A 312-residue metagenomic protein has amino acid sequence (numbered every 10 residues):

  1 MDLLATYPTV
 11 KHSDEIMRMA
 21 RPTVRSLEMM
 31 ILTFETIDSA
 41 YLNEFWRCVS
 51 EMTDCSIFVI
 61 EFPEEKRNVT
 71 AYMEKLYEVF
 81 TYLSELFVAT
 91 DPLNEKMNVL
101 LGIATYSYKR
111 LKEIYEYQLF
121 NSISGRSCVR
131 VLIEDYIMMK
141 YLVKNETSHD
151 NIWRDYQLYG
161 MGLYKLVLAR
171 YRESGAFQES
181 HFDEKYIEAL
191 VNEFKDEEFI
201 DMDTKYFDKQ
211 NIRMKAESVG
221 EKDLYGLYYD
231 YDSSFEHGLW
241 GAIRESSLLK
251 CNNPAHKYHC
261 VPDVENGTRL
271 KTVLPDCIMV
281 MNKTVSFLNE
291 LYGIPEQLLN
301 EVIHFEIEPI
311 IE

Functional and structural regions predicted by a protein language model:
M1-A89, Y156-E312: Secondary-shell segments that build the walls of catalytic and ion/ligand-binding clefts
E74-L142: Long, hydrophobic/aromatic-enriched structural stretches that serve as scaffold segments
G125-S127, N145-R154, I294-E301: Short, glycine/acidic-rich hinge or "gate" loops at secondary-structure transitions that mediate conformational
S127-D135, D150, D155, L249-P254: Amphipathic alpha-helical scaffolding segments
M139-L142, E146, A242: Transmembrane helix-loop junctions and nearby membrane-interface residues
